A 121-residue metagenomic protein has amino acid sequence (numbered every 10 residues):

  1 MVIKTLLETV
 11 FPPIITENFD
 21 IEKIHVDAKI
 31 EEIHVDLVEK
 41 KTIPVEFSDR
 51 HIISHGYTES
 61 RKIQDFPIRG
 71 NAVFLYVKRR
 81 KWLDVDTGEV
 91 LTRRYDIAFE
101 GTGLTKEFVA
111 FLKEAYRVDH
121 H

Functional and structural regions predicted by a protein language model:
M1-H34, V38-T42: Long C-terminal interaction/binding lobes of large macromolecular proteins
K4, P12, R50, E59 (+2 more regions): Short linear sequence motifs
K4-V10, E46-F47, I53-Y57, D96: N-terminal start-of-chain detector that recognizes signal peptides and the immediate post-cleavage beginning
V10-P12, E22, I52, E59-K62 (+3 more regions): Amphipathic, alpha-helical segments enriched in basic
F19, L37-E39, H51-I53, E100-T102 (+1 more regions): Generic alpha-helical propensity signal that fires on short helical segments and nearby coil/disordered stretches
I33, L37-L83: N-terminal juxtadomain amphipathic helix that follows a signal peptide/anchor or precedes a small N-terminal auxiliary
K62-H121: Short, positively charged, Gly/Tyr-enriched micro-motifs that form contact patches at catalytic or ligand/partner
